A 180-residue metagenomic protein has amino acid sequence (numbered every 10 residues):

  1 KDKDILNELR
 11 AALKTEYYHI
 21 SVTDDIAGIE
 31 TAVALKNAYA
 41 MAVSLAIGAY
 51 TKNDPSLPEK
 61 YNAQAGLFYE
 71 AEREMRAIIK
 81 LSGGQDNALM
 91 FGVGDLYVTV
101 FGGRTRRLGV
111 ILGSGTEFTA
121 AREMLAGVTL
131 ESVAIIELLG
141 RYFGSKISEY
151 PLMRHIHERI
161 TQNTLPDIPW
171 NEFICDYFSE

Functional and structural regions predicted by a protein language model:
K1-N87: Internal alpha-helical scaffold of NAD(P)-dependent oxidoreductase catalytic cores
E8-A12, E16, S21-D24, V33 (+3 more regions): NAD(P)-dependent dehydrogenase/reductase Rossmann-like domain
Y61-Y97, F101-G102, S114-A126: Small-residue-rich helix-loop
